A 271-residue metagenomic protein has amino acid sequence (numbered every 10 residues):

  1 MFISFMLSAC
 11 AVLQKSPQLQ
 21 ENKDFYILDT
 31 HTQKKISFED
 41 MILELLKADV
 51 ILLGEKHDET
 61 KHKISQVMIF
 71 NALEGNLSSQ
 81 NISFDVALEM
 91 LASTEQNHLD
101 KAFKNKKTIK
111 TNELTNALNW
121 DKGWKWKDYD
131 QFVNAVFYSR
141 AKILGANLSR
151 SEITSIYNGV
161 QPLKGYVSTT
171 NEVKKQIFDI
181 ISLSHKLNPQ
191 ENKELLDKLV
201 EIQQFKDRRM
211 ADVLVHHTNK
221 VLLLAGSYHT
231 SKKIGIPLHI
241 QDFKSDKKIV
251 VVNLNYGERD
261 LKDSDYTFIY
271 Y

Functional and structural regions predicted by a protein language model:
M1-S8: Bacterial N-terminal signal peptides
C10-Y271: Compositional signal for N-terminal targeting/processing segments
